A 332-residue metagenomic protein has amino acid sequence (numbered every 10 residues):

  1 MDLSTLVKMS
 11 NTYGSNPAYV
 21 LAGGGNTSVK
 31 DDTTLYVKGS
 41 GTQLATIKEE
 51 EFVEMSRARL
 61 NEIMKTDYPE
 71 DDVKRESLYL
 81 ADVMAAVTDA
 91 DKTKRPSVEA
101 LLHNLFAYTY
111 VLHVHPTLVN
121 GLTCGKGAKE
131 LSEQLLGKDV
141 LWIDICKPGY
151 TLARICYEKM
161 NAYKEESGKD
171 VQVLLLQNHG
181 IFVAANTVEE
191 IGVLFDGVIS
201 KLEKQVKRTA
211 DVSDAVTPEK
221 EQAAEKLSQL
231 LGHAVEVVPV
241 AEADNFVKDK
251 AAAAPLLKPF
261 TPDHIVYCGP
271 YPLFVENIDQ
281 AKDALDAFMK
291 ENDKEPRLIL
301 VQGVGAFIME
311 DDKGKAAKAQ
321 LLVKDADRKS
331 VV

Functional and structural regions predicted by a protein language model:
M1-V332: Glycine-rich flexible loops
